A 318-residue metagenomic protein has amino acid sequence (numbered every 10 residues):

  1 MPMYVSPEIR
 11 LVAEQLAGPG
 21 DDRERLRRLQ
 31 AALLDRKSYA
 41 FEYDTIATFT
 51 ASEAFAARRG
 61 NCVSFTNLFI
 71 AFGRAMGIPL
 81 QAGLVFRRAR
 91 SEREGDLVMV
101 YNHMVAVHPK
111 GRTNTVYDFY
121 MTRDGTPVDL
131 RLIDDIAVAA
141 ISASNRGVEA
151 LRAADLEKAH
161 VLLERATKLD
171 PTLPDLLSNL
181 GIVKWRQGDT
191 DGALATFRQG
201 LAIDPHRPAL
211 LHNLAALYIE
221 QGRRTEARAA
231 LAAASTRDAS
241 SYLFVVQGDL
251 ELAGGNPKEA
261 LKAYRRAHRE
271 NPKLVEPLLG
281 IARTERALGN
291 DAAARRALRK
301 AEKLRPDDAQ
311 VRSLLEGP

Functional and structural regions predicted by a protein language model:
M1-A54: Secondary-structure boundary elements
E42-L177, A195-A202: Long, contiguous interaction/recruitment modules in multidomain scaffold/adaptor proteins
A140, P174-D175, P208-A209, S241-L243 (+3 more regions): Helix-start (N-cap) detector for alpha-helical repeat units in TPR-like alpha-solenoids, especially tetratricopeptide
N145, N179, N213, V246-Q247 (+2 more regions): Canonical tetratricopeptide repeat
R165-A166, Q199-G200, A233-A234, R266-A267 (+1 more regions): Canonical positions in the second alpha-helix
L169, I203, A234-D238, E270 (+1 more regions): Structural marker of alpha-solenoid helical repeat scaffolds
